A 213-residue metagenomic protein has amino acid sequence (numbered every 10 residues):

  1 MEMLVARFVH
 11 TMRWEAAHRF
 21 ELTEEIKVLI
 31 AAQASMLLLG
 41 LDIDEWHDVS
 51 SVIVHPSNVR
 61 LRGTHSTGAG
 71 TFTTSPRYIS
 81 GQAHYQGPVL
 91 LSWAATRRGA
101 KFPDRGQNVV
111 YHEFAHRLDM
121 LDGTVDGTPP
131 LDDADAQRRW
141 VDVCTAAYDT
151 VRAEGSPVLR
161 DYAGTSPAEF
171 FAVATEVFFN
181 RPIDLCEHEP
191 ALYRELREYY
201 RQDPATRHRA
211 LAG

Functional and structural regions predicted by a protein language model:
M1-H10: Amphipathic alpha-helical segments that form the core helices of the histone-fold
V9-R19, I26-K27, A31-G40, S57-D104 (+1 more regions): Metalloprotease/metallohydrolase-associated module, dominated by Zn2+-dependent proteases
I43: Conserved, charge-rich beta-strand/loop surface module that forms ligand/interface-binding patches within domains
R105-L121, A172: Active-site recognition of the HExxH zinc-binding catalytic motif
